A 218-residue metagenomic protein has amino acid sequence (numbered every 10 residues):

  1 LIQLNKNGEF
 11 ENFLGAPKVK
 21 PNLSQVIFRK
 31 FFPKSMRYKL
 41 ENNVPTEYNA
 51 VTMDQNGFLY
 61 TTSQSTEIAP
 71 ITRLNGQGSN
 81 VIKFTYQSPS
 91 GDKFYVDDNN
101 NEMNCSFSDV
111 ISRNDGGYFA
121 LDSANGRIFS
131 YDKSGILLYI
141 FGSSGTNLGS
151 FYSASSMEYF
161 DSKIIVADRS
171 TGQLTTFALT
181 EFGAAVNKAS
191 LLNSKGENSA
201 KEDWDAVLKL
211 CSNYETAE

Functional and structural regions predicted by a protein language model:
L1-N198, E202-K209, Y214-T216: Eukaryotic scaffold repeat domains enriched in small/polar residues
